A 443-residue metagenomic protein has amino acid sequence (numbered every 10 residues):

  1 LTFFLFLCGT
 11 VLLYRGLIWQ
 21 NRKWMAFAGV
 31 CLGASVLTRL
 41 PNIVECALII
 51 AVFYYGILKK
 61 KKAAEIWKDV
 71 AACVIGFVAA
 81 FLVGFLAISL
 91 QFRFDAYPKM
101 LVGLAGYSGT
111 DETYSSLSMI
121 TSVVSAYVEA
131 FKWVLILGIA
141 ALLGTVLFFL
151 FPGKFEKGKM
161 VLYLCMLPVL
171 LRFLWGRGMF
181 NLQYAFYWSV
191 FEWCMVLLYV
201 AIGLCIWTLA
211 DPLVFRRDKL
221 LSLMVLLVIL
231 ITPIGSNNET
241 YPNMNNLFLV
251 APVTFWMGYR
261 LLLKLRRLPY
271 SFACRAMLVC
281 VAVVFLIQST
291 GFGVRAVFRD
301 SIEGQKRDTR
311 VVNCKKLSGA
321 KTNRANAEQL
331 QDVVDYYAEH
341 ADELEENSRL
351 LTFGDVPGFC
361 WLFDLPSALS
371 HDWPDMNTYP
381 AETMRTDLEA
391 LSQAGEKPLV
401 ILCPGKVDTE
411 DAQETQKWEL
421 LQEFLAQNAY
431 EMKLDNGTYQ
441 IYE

Functional and structural regions predicted by a protein language model:
T2, Q183-L204, G235-A276: Hydrophobic/aromatic-rich transmembrane helices and adjacent perimembrane loops
F3-M25, S35, T145, G203-R217: Membrane-interface transmembrane helices that cradle and orient dolichyl/undecaprenyl
I18, L32, E45-L82, L86 (+3 more regions): Perimembrane helix-loop-helix junctions
W24-L40, C46-A51, A79, A126 (+2 more regions): Membrane-interface alpha helices of multi-pass inner-membrane proteins
A51, I75-V78, P212-V228, L262-S301: Signature aromatic-anchored transmembrane alpha helix within multi-pass, membrane-resident enzymes that catalyze glycan
D69-T145, L171-G178: Membrane-lumen/periplasm interface segments of specific transmembrane helices in polyprenyl phosphate-linked
G291-S301, Q305-N377, K397-E410, T438-Y442: Short periplasmic/luminal acceptor-recognition loop of GT-C membrane glycosyltransferases, typified by
G358-L362, N377-T438: Periplasmic/luminal catalytic loop of GT-C fold multi-pass membrane glycosyltransferases that transfer sugars from
